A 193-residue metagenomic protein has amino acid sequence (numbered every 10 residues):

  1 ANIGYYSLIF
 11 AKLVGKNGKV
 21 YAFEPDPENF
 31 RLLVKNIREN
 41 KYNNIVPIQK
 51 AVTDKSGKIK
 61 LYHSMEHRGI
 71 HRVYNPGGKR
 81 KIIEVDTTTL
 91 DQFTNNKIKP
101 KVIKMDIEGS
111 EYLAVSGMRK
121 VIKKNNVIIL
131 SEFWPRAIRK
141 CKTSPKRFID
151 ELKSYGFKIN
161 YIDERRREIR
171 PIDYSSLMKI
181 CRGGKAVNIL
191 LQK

Functional and structural regions predicted by a protein language model:
A1-K193: Phosphate/nucleotide-binding beta-alpha loop and adjacent structural elements of enzyme active sites
